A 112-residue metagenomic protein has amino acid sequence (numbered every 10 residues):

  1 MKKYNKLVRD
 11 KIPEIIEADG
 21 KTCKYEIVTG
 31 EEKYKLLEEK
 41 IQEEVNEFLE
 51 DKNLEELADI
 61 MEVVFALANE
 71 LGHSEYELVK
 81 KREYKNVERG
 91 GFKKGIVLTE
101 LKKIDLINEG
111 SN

Functional and structural regions predicted by a protein language model:
M1-N112: Flexible "arm" and connector segments at domain edges
